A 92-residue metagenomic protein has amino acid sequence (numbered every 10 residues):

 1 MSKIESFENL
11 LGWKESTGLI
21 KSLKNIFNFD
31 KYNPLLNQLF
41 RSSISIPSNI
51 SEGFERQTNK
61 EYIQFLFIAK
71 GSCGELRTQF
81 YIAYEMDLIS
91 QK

Functional and structural regions predicted by a protein language model:
M1-K92: Amphipathic alpha-helical assembly/interaction segments
